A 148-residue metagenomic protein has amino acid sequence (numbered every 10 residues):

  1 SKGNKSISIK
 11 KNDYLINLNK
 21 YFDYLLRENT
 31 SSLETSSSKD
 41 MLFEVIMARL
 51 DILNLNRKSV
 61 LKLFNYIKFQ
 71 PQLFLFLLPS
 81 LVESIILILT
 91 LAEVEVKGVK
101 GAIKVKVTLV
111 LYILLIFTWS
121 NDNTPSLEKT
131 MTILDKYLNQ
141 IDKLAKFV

Functional and structural regions predicted by a protein language model:
S1-N17: Helix-turn-helix
N17, E28-K62, F69: Hydrophobic alpha-helical connector segments
L18-F22, V45, R49, N56 (+3 more regions): Hydrophobic/aromatic residues within well-ordered alpha-helical segments
R27-T30, V82-V99, L138-N139, K146: Short amphipathic alpha-helical segments and their helix-coil junctions
E44, K62, I103-L111, K129-K136: Amphipathic alpha-helical interaction segments
P71-V94, A102-I113: Amphipathic alpha-helical packing segments from all-alpha helical-bundle domains
N121-V148: C-terminal peripheral helix-coil segments that are non-catalytic and often amphipathic
